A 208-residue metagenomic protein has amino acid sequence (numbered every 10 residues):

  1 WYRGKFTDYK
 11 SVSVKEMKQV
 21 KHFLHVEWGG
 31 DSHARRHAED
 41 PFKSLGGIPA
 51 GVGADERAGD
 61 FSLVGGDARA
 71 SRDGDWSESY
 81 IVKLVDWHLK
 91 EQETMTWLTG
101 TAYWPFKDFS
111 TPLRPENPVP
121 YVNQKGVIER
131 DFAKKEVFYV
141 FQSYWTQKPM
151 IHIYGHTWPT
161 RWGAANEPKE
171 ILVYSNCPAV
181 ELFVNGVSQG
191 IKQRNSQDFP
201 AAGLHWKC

Functional and structural regions predicted by a protein language model:
W1-A133, V137, F141, K148-W162 (+3 more regions): Substrate-binding/catalytic cleft of secreted carbohydrate-active enzymes, primarily glycoside hydrolases
I151, V180-C208: Long, low-complexity serine/threonine/glycine- and acidic-rich segments characteristic of extracellular
Y174-A179: Short proline/glycine-enriched turn/loop motifs at strand-loop junctions of beta-rich domains
